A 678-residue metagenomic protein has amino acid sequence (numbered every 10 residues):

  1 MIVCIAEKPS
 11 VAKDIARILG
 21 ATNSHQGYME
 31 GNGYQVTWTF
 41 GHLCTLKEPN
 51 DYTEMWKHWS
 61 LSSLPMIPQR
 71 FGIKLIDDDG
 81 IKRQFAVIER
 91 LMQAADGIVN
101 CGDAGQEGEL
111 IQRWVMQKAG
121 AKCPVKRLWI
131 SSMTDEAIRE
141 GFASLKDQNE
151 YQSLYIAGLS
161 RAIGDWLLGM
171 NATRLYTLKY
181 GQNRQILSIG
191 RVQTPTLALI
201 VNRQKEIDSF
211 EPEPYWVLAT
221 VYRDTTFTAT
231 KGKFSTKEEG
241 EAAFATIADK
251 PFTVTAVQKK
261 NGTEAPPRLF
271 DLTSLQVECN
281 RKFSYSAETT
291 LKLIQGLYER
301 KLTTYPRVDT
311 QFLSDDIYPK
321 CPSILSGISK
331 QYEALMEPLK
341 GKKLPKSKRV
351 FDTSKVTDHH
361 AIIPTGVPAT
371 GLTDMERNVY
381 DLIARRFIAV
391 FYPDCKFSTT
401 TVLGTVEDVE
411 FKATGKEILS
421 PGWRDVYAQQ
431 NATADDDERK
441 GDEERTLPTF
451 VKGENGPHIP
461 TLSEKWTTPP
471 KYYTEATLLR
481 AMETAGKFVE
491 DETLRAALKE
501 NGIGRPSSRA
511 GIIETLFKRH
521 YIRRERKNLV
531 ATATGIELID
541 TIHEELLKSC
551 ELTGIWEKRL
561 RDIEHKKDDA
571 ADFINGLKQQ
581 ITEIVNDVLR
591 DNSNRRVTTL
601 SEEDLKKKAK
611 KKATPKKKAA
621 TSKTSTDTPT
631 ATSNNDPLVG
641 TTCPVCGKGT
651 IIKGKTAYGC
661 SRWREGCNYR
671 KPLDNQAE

Functional and structural regions predicted by a protein language model:
M1, V99-A104, N183-I186, K259-R268 (+4 more regions): Conserved short loop/turn motifs at secondary-structure junctions
M1-A162, W166: Intrinsically disordered, low-complexity regulatory segments
I2-V3, I81, K118, T173 (+4 more regions): Basic, low-complexity terminal or inter-domain segments flanking catalytic cores
Q26-W56, T194-E238, V390-K440, G576-E583 (+1 more regions): Structured, non-catalytic alpha/beta "coupling" segments that mediate domain-domain communication and provide generic
G72-I98, L199-I200, E278-C279, L382-I388 (+1 more regions): Phosphate-interacting basic helix/loop segments used at nucleotide- and nucleic-acid interfaces
A86, Q93, D135-W216, T220-Y222 (+1 more regions): C-terminal or mid-to-C-terminal helical accessory/interaction module adjacent to the motor/catalytic core
T236-F270, Q276: Metal- or metallocofactor-binding catalytic centers and their adjacent structured scaffolds across diverse enzyme
